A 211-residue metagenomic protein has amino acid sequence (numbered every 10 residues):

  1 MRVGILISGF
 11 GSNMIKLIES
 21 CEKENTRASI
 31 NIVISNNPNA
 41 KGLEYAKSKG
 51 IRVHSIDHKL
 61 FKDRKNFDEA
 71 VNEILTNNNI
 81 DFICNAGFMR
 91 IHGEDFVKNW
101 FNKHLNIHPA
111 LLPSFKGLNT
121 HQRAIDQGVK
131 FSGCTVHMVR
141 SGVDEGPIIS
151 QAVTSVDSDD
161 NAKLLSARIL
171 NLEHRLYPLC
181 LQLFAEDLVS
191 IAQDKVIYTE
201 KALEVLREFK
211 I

Functional and structural regions predicted by a protein language model:
M1-K41, Y45: N-terminal Rossmann-like dinucleotide-binding module
I7, R64, D68, S166-L170 (+1 more regions): Amphipathic, non-transmembrane alpha-helical scaffold segments
I15, Q193-I211: Short, basic/aromatic-enriched C-terminal tail that caps enzymatic domains
S20, F82-Y198: Donor/substrate-binding cores of folate-linked one-carbon enzymes
S35-N36, L60, R64-K65, N78-E94: N-terminal glycine-rich "phosphate-gripper" loop used for MgATP/nucleotide binding and carboxylate activation
K49-G50, W100: Short, structured coil segments at secondary-structure junctions
H54-K59, I107: Short beta->alpha connector loops at strand-helix junctions that form conserved, small/polar/Pro-enriched
E69-N78: Short, well-structured alpha-helical segments in soluble
